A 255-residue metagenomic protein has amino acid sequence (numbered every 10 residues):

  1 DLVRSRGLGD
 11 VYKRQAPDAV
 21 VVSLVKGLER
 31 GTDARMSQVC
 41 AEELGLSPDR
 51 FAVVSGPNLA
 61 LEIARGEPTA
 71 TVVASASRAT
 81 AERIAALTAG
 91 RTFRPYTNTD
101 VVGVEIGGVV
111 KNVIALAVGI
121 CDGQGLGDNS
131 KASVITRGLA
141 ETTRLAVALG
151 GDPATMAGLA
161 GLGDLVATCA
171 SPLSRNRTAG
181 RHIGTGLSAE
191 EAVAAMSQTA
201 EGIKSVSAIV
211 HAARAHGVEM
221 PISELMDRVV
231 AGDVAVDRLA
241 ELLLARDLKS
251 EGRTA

Functional and structural regions predicted by a protein language model:
D1-Y12: Single conserved hydrophobic/aromatic residue that forms the stacking wall/gate of nucleotide- or nucleobase-binding
D10-P68, I84: Rossmann-like NAD(P)(H) cofactor-binding subdomain of soluble oxidoreductases
R14, V39, E43-R50, P68-T155: Internal alpha-helical scaffold of NAD(P)-dependent oxidoreductase catalytic cores
V22, V53, A132, T136 (+2 more regions): Alpha-helical transmembrane segments of multi-pass membrane proteins, especially transporters and channels
S23, D49-S55, P95-T99, G158 (+1 more regions): General beta-strand structural signal in soluble alpha/beta enzymes
K26-L28, S55-L61, S77, T99-V104 (+5 more regions): Glycine-rich beta-alpha junction loops
K111, A115-D122, L126, V147-A157 (+2 more regions): NAD(P)-dependent Rossmann-like dehydrogenase/reductase catalytic/cofactor-binding core
